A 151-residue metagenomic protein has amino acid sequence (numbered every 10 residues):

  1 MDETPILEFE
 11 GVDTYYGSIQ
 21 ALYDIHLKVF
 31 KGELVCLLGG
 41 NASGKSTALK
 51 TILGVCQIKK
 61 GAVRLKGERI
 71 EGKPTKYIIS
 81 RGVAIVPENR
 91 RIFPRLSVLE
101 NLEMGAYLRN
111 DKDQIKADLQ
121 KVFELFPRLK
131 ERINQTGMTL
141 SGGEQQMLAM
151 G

Functional and structural regions predicted by a protein language model:
G17, V35, Q57, K73 (+2 more regions): ABC-type ATPase nucleotide-binding domains, specifically the catalytic core motifs of the NBD
V35-C36, I85: Short beta-strand immediately N-terminal to the Walker A/P-loop
L38-G40: The feature captures the beta-strand-to-loop junction immediately N-terminal to the Walker
L53: Helix-to-loop junction immediately C-terminal to a conserved catalytic motif
G61-I70, R81, Q114-L119: Conserved ABC transporter NBD signature motif
T136-L140, E144: Conserved ABC ATPase signature
